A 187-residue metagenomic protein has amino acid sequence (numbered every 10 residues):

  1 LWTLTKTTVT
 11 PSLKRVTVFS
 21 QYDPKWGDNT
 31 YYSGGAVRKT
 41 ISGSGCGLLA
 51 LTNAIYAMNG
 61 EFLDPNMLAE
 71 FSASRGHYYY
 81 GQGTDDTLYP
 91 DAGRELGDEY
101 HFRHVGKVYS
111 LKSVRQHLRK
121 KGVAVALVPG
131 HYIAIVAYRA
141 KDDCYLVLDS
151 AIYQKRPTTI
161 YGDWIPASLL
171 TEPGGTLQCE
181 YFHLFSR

Functional and structural regions predicted by a protein language model:
L1-Y79: Active-site-adjacent structural segments surrounding the nucleophilic cysteine of cysteine proteases and isopeptidases
L13, T52-R187: Conserved active-site-adjacent core of cysteine acyl-enzyme catalytic domains
